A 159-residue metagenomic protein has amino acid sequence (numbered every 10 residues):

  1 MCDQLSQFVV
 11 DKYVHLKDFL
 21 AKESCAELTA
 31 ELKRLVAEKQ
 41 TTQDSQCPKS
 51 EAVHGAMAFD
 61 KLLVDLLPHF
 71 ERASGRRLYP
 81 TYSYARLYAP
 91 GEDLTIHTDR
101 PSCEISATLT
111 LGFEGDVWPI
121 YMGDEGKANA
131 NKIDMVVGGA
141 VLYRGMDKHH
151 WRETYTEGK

Functional and structural regions predicted by a protein language model:
M1-S74: Non-heme Fe(II)/2-oxoglutarate
S24, Q40, R77-L78, D93 (+1 more regions): Secondary-structure boundary/capping signal
D65-H69, Y84, S106: Generic beta-strand or strand-like secondary-structure segments
A73, E92-I96, R152-E153: Short helix-to-loop capping/linker segments positioned immediately adjacent to catalytic or ligand/cofactor-binding
G75-Y84: A short coil-to-beta-strand element that immediately follows conserved catalytic motifs
L87: Conserved active-site beta-strand element of glycosyltransferases/polysaccharide synthases
P90-D147: Catalytic core of non-heme Fe(II) oxygenases with the double-stranded beta-helix
K148-K159: Ligand-binding loop in jelly-roll beta-barrel domains
